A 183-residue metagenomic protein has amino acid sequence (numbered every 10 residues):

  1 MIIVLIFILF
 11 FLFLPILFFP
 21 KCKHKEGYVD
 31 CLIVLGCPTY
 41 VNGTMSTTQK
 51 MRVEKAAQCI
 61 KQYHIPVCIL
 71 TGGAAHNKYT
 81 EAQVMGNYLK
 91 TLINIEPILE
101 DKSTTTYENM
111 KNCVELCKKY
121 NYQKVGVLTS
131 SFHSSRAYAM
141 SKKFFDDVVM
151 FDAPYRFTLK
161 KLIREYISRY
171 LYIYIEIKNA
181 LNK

Functional and structural regions predicted by a protein language model:
M1-D30, K183: N-terminal membrane-anchoring alpha-helices
I16-I163: A structural signal for short, hydrophobic/glycine-enriched beta-strand patches
F151-A153, A180-K183: Amphipathic, soluble alpha/beta structural segments
L159-N182: A transmembrane-helix-recognition feature enriched in membrane-embedded lipid enzymes and envelope glyco-/phospholipid
